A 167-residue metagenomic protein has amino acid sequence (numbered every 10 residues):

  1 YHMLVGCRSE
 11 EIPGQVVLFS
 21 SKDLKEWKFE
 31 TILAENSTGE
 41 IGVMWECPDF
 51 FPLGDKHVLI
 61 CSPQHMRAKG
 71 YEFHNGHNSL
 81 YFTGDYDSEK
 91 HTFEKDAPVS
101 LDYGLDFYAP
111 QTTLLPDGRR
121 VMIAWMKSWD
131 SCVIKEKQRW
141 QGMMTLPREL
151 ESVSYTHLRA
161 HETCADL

Functional and structural regions predicted by a protein language model:
Y1-S9, V16-L18, F29-I32, S37 (+3 more regions): Hydrophobic core segments of beta-strands in well-ordered, beta-rich domains
P13-V17, A68-Y71, N78-Y81: Structural motif
F19-E40, F82-D102: Blade-edge beta-strand/turn elements of extracellular beta-propeller and related beta-sheet repeat scaffolds
E46-P48, Y108-Q111: Beta-propeller and closely related beta-sheet repeat lectin domains
F51-D55, D85-K90, L115-G118, S152-Y155: Short acidic-glycine loop/turn motifs at beta-strand connectors
S62-H74, K127-R139: Short, conserved, GDST-rich strand-edge loop motifs in beta-rich repeat architectures
G70, Q111-L114, S131-V133, V153: Domain-scale activation on soluble regions of proteins
T156-T163: Conserved small/polar residues in nucleotide/adenosyl-binding loops
